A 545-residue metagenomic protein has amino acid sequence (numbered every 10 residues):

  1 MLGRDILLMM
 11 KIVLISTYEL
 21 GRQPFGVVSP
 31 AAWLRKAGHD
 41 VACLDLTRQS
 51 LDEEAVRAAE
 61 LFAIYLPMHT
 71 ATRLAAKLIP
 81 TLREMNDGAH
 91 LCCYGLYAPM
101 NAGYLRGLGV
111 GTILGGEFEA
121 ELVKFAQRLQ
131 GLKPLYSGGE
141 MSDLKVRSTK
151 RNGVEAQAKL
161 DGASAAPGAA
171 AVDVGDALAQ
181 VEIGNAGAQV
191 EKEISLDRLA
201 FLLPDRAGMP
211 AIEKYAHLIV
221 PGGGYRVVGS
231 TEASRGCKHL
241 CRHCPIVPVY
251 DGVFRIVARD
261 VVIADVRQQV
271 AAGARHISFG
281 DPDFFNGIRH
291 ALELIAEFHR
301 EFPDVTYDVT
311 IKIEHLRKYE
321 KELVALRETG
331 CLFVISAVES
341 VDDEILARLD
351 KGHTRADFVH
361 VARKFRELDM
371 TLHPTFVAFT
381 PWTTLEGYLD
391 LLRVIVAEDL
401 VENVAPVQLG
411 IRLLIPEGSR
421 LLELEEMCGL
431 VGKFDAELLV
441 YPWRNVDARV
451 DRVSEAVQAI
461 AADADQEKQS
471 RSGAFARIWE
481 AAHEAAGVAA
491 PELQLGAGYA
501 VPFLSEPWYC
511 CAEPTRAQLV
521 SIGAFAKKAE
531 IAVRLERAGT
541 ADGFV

Functional and structural regions predicted by a protein language model:
L2-I15, R35-K36, D40-C43, A55-L61 (+8 more regions): Radical SAM enzyme core and accessory elements
R4-I263, R267, A271: Acidic, low-complexity intrinsically disordered segments
L14, I64, C93, F279-D281 (+2 more regions): Conserved beta-strand positions
T17, L46, L96, P282 (+2 more regions): Cofactor-binding loop segments of dinucleotide-utilizing enzymes, especially the Rossmann-like FAD- and NAD(P)+-binding
G26-V27, A55, L74-L78, A258 (+4 more regions): Residues at alpha-helix caps and immediate loop-helix transition turns in enzyme cores, especially N- and C-cap
E60, G111, R275, L332 (+1 more regions): Short acidic/polar active-site loop segments enriched in Thr and Asp
P210-T371: Radical SAM [4Fe-4S] cluster-binding motif and immediate context
I288, H299-E480: A structural motif corresponding to the C-terminal lobe/cap of the Radical SAM core domain
